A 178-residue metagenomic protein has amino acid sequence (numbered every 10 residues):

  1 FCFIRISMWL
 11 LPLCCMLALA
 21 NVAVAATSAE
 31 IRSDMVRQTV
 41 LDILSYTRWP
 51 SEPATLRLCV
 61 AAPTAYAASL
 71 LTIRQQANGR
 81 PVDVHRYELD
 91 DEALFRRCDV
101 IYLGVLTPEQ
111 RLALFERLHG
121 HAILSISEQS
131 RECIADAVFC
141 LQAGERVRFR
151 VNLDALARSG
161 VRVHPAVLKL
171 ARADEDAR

Functional and structural regions predicted by a protein language model:
F1-L11: Bacterial N-terminal signal peptides that target proteins for export
R5, L17-A18, I101: General secretory precursor processing signal
W9-A20: Bacterial N-terminal signal peptides
A23-R178: Short hydrophobic alpha-helices and adjacent helix-cap/hinge residues
